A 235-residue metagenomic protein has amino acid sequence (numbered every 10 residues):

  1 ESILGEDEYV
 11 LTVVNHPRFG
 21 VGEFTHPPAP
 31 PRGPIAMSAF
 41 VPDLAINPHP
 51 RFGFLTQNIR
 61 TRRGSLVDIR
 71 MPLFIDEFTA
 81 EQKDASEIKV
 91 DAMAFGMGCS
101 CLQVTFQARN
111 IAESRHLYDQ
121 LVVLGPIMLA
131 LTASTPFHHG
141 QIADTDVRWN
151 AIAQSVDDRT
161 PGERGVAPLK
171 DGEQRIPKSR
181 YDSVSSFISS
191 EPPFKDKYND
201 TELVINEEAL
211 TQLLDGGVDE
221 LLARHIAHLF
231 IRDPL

Functional and structural regions predicted by a protein language model:
E1-L235: Phosphate/nucleotide-binding catalytic core
